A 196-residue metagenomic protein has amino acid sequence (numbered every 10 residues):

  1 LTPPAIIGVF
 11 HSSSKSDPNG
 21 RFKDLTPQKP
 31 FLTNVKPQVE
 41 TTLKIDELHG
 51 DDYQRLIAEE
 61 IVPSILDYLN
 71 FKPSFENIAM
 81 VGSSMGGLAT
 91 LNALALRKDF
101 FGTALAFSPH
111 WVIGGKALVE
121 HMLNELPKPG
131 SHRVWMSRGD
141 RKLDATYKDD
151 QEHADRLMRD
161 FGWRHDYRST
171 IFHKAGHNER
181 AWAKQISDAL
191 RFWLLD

Functional and structural regions predicted by a protein language model:
L1-D196: Non-catalytic cap/lid and distal C-terminal segments of serine-dependent acyl enzymes
